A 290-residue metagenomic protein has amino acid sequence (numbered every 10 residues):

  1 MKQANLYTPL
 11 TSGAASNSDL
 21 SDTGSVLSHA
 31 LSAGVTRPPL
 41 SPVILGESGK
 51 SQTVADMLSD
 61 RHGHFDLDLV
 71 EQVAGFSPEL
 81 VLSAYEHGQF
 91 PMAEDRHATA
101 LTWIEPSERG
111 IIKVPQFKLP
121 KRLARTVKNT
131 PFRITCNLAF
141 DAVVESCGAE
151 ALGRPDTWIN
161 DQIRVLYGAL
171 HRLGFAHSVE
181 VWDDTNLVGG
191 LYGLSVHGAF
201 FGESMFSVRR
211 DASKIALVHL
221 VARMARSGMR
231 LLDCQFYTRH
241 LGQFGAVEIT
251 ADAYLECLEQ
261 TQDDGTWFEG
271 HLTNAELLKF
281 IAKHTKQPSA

Functional and structural regions predicted by a protein language model:
M1-G13, N17-A290: N-acyltransferase acceptor-side catalytic subdomain
